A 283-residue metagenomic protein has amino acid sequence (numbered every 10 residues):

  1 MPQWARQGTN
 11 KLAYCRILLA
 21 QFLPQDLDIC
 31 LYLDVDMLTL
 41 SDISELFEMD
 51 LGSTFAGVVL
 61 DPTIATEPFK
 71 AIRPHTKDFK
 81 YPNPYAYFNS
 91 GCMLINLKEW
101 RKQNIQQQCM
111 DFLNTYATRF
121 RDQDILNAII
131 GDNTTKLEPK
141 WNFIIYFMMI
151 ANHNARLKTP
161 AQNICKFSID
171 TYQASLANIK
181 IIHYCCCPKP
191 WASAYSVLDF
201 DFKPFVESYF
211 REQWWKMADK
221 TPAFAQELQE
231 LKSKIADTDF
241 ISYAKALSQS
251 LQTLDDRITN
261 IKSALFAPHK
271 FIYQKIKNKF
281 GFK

Functional and structural regions predicted by a protein language model:
M1-A5, A65-Y81: Surface-exposed acidic, glycine/proline-enriched linker/cap segments that occur as 15-30-residue helix-coil
M1-F22: Active-site-proximal specificity loops/subdomain of glycosyltransferases
L23, P62, L97-W100: Short loop segments at secondary-structure junctions
C30: Short aromatic/hydrophobic "clamp" motif used to bind/position activated sugar donors
L33: Catalytic metal- and UDP-sugar-binding loop of GT-A-like glycosyltransferases, i.e., residues flanking the conserved
M37-R73: Conserved donor-nucleotide/metal-binding helix-loop-beta segment in metal-dependent transferases, i.e., the alpha-helix
K80-C92: A recurrent flexible, glycine/aromatic-enriched loop bordering the glycosyltransferase active site that acts as
S90, I95-K283: A glycosyltransferase accessory/donor-loop signature
